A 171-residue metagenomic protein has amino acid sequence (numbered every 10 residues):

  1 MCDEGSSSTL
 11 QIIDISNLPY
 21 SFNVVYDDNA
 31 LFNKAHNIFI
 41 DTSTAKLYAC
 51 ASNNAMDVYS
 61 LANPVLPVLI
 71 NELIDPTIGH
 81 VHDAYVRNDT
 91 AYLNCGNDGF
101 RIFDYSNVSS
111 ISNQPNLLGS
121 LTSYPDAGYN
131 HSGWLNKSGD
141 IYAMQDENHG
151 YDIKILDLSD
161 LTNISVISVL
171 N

Functional and structural regions predicted by a protein language model:
M1-N171: Feature marking well-ordered beta-strand scaffolds used for ligand recognition
